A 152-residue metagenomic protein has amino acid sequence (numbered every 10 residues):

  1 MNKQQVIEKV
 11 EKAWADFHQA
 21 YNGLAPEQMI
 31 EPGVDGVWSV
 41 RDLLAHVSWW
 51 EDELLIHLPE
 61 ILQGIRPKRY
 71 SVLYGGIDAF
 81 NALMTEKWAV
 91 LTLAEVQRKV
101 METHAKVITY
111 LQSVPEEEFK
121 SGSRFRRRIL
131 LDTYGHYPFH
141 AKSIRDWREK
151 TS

Functional and structural regions predicted by a protein language model:
M1-K9, Q63-R69, V90-R98, R124-R128: Solvent-exposed interaction patches of small proteins and small membrane subunits
M1-Q28, W49, E53-E60, G135: Alpha-helical bundle segments that constitute or directly flank the non-heme di-iron/ferroxidase center
V6-I7, A20-Y21, V96, H140 (+1 more regions): Short leucine-rich amphipathic alpha-helices used at interfaces
I7, E11, L44, S48 (+3 more regions): Short amphipathic alpha-helical segments with heptad-repeat character
K9, G76-E118: Acidic/histidine-rich alpha-helical segments that form the ligand environment of transition-metal centers
F17-A20, L24-E27, Y110, V114-E117 (+1 more regions): A short secondary-structure junction motif
I30-A79, E116-S152: Short, contiguous alpha-helical
